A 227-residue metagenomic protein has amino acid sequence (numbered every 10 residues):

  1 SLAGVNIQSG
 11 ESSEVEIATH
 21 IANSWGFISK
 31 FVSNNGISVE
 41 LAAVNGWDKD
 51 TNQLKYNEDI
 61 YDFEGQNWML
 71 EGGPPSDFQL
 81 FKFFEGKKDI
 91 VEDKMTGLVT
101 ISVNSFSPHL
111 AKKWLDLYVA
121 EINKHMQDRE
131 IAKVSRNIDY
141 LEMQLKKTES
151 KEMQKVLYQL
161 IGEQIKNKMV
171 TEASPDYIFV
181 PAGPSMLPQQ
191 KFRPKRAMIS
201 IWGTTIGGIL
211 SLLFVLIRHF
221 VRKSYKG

Functional and structural regions predicted by a protein language model:
S1, A120, R196-I199: Short intrinsically disordered coil segments
S1-E16: Short extracytoplasmic
G10-E11, K94, P194: Short hydrophobic/aromatic segments of transmembrane alpha-helices and their interfaces
V15-A18, I201: Hydrophobic alpha-helical transmembrane segments of multi-pass membrane proteins
A18, G26-I178: Soluble oligomerization/assembly scaffold segments of membrane-associated complexes
Q164-G208, H219, K223-K226: Interfacial amphipathic helix/helix-coil modules that most often lie immediately N-terminal to a transmembrane helix
